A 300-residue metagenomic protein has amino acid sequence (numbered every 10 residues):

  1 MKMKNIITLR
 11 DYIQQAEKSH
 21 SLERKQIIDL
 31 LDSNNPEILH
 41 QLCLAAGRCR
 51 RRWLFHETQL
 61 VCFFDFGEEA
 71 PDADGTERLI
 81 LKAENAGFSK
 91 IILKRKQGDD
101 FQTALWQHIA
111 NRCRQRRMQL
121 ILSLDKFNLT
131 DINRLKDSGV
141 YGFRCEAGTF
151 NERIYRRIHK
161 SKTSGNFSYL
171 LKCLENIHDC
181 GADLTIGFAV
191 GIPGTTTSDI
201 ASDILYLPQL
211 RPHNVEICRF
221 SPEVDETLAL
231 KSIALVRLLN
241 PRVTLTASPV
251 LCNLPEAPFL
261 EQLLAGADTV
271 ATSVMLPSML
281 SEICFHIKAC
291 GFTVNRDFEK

Functional and structural regions predicted by a protein language model:
M1-E37, E84, R116, P208-K300: Auxiliary Fe-S-binding modules of radical SAM enzymes
S21, Q26-L81, N85-I91: N-terminal [4Fe-4S]-dependent radical SAM core
R50, L54-D72, Q107-L122, L171-G191 (+1 more regions): Mobile, glycine- and charge-enriched loop segments and immediately flanking short secondary-structure elements within
G67, P71-G75, L79, A83-C173 (+2 more regions): Core AdoMet radical
G67-A70, Q97-Q102, G191-T196, S221-E226 (+2 more regions): Short, small-residue-enriched loops and turns at beta-alpha junctions that line or gate enzyme active sites
T76-I80, W106-A110, I132, L171-L174 (+5 more regions): Generic structural signal for well-ordered alpha-helices, preferentially at hydrophobic/aromatic core positions
L93, G142, S168-T246, S273-V274: Conserved C-terminal portion of the radical SAM core fold that forms the substrate/S-adenosylmethionine-binding
N128-D137, P193-P208, C252-A265: Catalytic cores of alpha/beta
